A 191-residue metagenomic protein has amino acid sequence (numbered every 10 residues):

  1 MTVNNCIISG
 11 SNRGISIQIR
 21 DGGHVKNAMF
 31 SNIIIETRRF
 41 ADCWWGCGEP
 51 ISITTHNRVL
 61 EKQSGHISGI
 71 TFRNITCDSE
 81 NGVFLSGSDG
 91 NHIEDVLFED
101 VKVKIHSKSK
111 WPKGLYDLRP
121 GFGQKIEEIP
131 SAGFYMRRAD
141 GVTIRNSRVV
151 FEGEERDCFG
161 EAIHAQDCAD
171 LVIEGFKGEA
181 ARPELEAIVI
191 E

Functional and structural regions predicted by a protein language model:
M1-E191: Extracellular/periplasmic carbohydrate-active domains that bind, remodel, or depolymerize complex polysaccharides
